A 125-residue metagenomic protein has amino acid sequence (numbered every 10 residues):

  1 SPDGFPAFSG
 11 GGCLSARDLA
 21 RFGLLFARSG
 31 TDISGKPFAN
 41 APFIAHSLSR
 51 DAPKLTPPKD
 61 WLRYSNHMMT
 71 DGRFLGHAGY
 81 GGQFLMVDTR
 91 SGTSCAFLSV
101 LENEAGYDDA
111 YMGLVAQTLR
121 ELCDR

Functional and structural regions predicted by a protein language model:
P2, N40-L98: Active-site Gly/Thr loop motif
P2-F8: Flexible glycine/proline-enriched surface loops and loop-helix/loop-strand junctions
F8-S15, E104-Y111: Aromatic-acidic/polar surface patches that form glycan- and anion
G10-T31, Q83-V100: Active-site-proximal alpha-helical segments within enzyme catalytic domains
A20-A27, I44, L48, S65 (+1 more regions): Non-transmembrane alpha-helical segments in soluble domains of secreted/periplasmic/extracellular proteins
S29, R50, D71, L101 (+1 more regions): Hydrophobic alpha-helical segments
G30-A39: Structural helix-adjacent loops and short alpha-helical linkers that scaffold large soluble proteins
G106-R125: Short, gly/Ser/Thr-rich active-site loops of penicillin-recognizing serine hydrolases
